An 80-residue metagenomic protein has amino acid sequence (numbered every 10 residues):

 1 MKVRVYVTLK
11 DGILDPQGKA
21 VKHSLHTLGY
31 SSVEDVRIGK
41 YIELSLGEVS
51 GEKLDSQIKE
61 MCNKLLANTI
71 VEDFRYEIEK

Functional and structural regions predicted by a protein language model:
K2-R4, T8-Y41, Q57-K80: Long, contiguous binding/interaction regions
I42-L46: Short, well-ordered beta-strand segments in beta-rich or mixed alpha/beta enzyme and ligand-binding folds
E48-G51: Helix N-cap motif at beta-to-alpha junctions
